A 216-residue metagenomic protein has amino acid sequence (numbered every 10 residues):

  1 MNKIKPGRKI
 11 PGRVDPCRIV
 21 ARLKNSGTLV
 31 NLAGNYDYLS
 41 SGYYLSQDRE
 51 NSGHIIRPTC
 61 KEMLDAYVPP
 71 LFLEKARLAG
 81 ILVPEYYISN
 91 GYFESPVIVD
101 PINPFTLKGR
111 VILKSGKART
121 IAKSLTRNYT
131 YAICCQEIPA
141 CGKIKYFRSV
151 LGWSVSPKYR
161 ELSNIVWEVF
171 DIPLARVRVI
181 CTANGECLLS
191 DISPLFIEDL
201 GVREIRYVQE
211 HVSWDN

Functional and structural regions predicted by a protein language model:
M1-N164, Q209-N216: Active-site nucleotide/adenylate-binding loops and adjacent lid/helix of ATP-dependent enzymes
V83, L174-R176, L189: Hydrophobic residues on conserved beta-strands that form the core of alpha/beta folds
V99, V177-V179, S190: Active-site flanking residues adjacent to catalytic metal/cofactor-binding acidic residues
A132-I138, I144, I172-N184: A short glycine-rich, hydrophobically flanked beta-strand micro-motif that places a catalytic Asp/Glu for divalent metal
E161-F170, L174-R176: A conserved acidic, glycine/proline-rich C-terminal tail/linker
D171-I172, C181-N216: C-terminal active-site "lid" helix and adjoining low-complexity regulatory extension at the edge of ATP-using catalytic
